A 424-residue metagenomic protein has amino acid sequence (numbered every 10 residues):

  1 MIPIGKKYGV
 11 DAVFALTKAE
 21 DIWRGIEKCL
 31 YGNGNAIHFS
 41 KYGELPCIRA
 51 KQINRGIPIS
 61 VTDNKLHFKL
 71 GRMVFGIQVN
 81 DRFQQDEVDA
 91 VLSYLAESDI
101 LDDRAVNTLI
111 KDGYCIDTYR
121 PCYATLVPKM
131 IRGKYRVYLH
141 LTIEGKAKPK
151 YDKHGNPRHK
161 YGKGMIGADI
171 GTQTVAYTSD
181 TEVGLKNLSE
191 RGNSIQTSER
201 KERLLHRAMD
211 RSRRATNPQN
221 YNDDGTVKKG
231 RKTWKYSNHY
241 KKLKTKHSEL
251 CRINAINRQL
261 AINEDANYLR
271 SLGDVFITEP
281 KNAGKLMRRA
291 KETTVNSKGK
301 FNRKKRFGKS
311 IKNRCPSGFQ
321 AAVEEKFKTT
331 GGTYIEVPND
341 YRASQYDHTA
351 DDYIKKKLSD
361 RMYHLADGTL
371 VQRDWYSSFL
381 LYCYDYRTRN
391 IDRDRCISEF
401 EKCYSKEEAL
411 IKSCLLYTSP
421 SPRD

Functional and structural regions predicted by a protein language model:
M1-I131, K309, N313: Acidic carboxylate diad motif detector
T17, D21, R132-K134, Y161-G162 (+1 more regions): Residues forming well-ordered secondary-structure scaffolds
V137-S419: Positively charged, helix-rich recognition surfaces that bind polyanionic ligands
P420-D424: A short, hydrophobic C-terminal helix/tail in secreted or cell-surface proteins
